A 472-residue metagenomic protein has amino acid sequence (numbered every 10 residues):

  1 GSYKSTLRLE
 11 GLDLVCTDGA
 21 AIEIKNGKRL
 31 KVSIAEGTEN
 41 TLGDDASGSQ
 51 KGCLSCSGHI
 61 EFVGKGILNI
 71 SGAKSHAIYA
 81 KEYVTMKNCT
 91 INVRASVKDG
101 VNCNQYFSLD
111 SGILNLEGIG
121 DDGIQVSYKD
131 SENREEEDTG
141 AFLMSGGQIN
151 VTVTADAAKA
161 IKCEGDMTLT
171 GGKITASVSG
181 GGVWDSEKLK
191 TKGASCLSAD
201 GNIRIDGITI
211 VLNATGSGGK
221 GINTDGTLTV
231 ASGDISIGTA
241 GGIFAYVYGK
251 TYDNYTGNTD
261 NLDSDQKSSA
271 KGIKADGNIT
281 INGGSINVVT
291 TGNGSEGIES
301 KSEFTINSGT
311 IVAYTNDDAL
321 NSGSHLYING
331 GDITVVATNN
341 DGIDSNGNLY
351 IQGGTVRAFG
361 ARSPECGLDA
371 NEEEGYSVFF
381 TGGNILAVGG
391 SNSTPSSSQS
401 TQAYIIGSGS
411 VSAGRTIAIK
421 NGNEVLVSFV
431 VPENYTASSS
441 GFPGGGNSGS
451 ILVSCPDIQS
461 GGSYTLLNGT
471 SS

Functional and structural regions predicted by a protein language model:
G1-S472: A composition-driven surface/loop motif
